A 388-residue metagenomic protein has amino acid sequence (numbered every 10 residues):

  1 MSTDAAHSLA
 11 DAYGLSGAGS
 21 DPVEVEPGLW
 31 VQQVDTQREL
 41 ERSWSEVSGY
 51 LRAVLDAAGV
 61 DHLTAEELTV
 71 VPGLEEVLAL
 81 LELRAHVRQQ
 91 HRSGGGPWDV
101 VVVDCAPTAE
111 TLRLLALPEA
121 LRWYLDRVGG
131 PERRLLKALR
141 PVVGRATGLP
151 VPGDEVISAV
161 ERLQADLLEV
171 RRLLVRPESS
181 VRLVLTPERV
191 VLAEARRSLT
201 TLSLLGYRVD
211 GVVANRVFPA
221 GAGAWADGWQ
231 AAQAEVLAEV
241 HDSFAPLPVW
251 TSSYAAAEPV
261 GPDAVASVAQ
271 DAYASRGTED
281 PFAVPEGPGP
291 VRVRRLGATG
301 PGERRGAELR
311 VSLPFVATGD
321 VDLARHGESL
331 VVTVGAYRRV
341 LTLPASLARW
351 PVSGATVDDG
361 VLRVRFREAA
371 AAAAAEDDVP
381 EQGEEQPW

Functional and structural regions predicted by a protein language model:
M1-T3, L83, A195, T200 (+1 more regions): Primarily hydrophobic membrane-targeting regions of prokaryotic envelope proteins
S2-V175, P187, H241, T251: Flexible phosphate-sensing "switch/lid" loops adjacent to ATP/NTP-binding sites across phosphate-transfer
L168-T318, G327, A336-P351, R367-W388: C-terminal lobe/tail of nucleotide-utilizing enzymes
A317-V321, V331, G354: A basic, amphipathic helix-loop patch mediating RNA/tRNA/ribosome contacts
V332-V334, V364: Short hydrophobic/aromatic-rich beta-strand segments that constitute the beta-sheet cores of beta-sandwich/beta-barrel
D358-A369: C-terminal beta-strand-rich structural cap/linker in extracellular carbohydrate-active enzymes
